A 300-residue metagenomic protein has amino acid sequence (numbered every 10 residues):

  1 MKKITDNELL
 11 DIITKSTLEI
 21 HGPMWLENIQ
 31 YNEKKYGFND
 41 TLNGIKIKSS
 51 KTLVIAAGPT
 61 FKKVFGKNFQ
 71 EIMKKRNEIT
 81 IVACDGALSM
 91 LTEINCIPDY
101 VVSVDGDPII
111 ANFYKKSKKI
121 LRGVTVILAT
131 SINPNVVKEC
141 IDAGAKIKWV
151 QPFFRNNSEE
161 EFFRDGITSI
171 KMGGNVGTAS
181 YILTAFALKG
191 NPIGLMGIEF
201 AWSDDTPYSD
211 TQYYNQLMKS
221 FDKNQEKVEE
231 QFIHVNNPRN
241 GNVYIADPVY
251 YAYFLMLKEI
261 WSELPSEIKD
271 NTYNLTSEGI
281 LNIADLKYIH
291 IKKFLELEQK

Functional and structural regions predicted by a protein language model:
M1-C84, L88-K300: Metal-ion/cofactor- or nucleotide/acyl-coenzyme-handling active-site neighborhoods
